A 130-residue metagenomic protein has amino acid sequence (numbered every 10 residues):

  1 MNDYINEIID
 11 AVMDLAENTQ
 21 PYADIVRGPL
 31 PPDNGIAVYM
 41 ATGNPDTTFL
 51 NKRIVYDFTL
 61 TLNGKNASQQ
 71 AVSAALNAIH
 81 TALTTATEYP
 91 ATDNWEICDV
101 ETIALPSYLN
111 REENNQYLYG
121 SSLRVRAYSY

Functional and structural regions predicted by a protein language model:
M1-A11, G43-V55, W95-Y130: Short, charged interaction patches at domain edges and termini
M1-K52, Q70, A86-E96: Small/polar-rich, solvent-exposed N-terminal microdomains that initiate assembly or binding
Y39, I54-Y56, L76-A82, N115: Generic alpha-helical propensity signal that fires on short helical segments and nearby coil/disordered stretches
Y56-K65: Active-site-adjacent structural patch at catalytic or cofactor/ligand-binding sites
L62, I79, L123-V125: Buried hydrophobic packing residues in well-ordered domains
A67-E88: Mid-chain, well-packed structural core segment of small domains
